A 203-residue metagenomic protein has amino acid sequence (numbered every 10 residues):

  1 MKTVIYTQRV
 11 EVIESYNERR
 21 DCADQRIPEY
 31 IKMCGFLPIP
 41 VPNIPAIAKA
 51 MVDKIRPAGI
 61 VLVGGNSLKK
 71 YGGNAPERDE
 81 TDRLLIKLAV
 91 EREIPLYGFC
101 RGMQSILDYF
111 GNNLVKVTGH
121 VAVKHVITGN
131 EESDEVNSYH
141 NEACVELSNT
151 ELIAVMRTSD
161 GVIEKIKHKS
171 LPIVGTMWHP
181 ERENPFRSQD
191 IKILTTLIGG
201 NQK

Functional and structural regions predicted by a protein language model:
M1-R101, Y109-V115, H120-V121, V126-S133 (+4 more regions): N-terminal beta1-alpha1 cap of cysteine-dependent amidohydrolase-like domains
E135-V136, V174-W178: Active-site-proximal beta-strand elements of phosphoester/diester hydrolases
